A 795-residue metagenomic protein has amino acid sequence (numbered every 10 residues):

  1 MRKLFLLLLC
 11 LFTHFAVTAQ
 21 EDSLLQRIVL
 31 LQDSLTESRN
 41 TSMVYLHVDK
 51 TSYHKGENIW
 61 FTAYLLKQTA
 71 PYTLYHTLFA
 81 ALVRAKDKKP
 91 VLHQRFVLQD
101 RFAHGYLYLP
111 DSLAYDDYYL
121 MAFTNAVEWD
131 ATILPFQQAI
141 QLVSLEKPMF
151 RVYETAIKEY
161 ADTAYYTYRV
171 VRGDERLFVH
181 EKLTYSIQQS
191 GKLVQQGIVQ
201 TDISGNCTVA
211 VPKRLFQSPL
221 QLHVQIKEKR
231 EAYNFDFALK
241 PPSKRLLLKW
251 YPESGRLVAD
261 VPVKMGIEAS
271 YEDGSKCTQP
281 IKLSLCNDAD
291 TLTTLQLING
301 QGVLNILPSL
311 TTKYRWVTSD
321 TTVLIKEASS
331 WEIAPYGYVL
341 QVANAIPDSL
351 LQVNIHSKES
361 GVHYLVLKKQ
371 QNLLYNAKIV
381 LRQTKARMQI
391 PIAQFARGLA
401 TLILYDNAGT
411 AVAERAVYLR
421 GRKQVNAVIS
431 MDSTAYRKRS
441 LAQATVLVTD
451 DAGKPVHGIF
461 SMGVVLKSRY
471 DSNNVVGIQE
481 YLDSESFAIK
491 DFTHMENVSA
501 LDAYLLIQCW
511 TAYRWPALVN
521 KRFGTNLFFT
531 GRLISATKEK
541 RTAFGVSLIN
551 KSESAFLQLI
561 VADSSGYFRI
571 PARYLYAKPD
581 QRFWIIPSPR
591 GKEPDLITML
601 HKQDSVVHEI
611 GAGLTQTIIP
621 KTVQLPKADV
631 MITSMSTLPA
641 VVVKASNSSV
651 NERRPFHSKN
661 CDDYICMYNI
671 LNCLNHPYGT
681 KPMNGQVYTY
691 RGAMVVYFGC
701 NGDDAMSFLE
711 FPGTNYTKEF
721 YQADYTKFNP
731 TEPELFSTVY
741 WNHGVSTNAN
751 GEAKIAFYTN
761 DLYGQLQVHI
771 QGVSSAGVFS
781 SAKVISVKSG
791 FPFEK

Functional and structural regions predicted by a protein language model:
M1-R27, V446, K795: Bacterial Sec-dependent N-terminal signal peptides
D22-S42, H47, Y53-H54, N58-V97 (+4 more regions): Contiguous segments within soluble domain cores/interaction surfaces
I28-L30, L35-R39, H54, P110-Y115 (+18 more regions): Surface-exposed, low-complexity/disordered segments and acidic/polar micro-motifs at processing/linker regions
F79-V83, T184-Q188, K282-S284, Y364-V366 (+4 more regions): Beta-strand signatures of extracellular beta-sandwich domains
L98-H104, Q200-N206, Q296-G302, L381-R387 (+2 more regions): Short, solvent-exposed loop/turn segments in extracellular or other extracytoplasmic domains
G105-L109: Ligand-binding face of N-terminal immunoglobulin V-set domains in extracellular IgSF glycoproteins
Y118-A122, A400-L402, L766: A short tyrosine-centered beta-strand micro-motif
